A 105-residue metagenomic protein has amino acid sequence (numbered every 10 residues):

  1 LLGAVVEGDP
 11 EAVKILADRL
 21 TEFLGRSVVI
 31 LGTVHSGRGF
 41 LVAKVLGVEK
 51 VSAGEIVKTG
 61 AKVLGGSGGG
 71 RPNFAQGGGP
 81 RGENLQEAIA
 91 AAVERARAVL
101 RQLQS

Functional and structural regions predicted by a protein language model:
L1-S105: Glycine-rich, acidic loop segments that terminate in or are immediately followed by a histidine
